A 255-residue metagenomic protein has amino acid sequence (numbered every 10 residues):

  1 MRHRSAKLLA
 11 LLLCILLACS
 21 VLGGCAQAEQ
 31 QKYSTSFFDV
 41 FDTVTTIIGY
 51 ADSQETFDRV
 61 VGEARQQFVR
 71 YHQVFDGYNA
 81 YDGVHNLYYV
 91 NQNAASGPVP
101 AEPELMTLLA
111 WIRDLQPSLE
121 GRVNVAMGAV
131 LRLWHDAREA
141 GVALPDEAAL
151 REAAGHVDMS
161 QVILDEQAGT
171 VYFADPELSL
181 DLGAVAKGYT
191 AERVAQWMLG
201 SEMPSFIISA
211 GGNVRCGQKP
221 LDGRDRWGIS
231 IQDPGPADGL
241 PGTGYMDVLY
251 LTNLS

Functional and structural regions predicted by a protein language model:
R2-S255: Mature catalytic core of soluble alpha/beta enzymes
